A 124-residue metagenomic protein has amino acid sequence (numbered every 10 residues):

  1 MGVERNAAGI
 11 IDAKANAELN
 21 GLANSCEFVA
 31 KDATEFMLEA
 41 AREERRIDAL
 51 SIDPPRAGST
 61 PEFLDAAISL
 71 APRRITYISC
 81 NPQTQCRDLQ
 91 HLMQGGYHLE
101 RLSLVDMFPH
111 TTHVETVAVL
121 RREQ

Functional and structural regions predicted by a protein language model:
M1-Q124: Rossmann-like S-adenosyl-L-methionine
